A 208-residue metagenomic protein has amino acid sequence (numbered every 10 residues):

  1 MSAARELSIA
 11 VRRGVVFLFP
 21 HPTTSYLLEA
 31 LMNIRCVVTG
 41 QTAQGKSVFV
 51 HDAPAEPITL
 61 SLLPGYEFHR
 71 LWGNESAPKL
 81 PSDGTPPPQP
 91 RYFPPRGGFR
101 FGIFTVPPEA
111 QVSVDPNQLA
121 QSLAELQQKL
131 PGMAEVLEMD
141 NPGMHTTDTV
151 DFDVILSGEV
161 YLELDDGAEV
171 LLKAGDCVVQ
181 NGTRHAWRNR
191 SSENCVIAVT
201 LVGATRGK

Functional and structural regions predicted by a protein language model:
M1, I9-V11, V15-F17: Short hydrophobic transmembrane-like helices used for membrane targeting/insertion
G14-L31: Short, Lys/Arg-enriched N-terminal segments with co-localized hydrophobic residues within the first ~10-30 amino acids
V37, Q41-T42, K46-H51, E56-P57 (+1 more regions): Double-stranded beta-helix
I58-P108: Short, well-structured hydrophobic secondary-structure segments
F99, G167-E169, K173-D176, G182-R206: Ligand-binding loop in jelly-roll beta-barrel domains
G102-T147, G182-R184: Conserved short histidine dyad/triad with adjacent acidic residue
N141-T147, F152-K173: A short beta-strand-loop-beta hairpin characteristic of the jelly-roll/cupin
